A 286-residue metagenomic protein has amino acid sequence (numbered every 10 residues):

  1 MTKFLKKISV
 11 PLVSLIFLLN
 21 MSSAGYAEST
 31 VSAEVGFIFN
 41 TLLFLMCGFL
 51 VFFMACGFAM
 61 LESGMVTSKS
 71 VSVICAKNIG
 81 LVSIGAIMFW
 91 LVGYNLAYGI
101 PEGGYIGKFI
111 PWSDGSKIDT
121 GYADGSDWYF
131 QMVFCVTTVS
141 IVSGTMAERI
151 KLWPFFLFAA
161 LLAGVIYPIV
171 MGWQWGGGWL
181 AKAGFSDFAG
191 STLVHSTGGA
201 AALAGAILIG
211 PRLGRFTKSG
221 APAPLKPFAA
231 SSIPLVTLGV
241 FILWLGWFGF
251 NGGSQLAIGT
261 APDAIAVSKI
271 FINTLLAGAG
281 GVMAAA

Functional and structural regions predicted by a protein language model:
T2-A286: Hydrophobic alpha-helical transmembrane bundles of multi-pass membrane proteins
